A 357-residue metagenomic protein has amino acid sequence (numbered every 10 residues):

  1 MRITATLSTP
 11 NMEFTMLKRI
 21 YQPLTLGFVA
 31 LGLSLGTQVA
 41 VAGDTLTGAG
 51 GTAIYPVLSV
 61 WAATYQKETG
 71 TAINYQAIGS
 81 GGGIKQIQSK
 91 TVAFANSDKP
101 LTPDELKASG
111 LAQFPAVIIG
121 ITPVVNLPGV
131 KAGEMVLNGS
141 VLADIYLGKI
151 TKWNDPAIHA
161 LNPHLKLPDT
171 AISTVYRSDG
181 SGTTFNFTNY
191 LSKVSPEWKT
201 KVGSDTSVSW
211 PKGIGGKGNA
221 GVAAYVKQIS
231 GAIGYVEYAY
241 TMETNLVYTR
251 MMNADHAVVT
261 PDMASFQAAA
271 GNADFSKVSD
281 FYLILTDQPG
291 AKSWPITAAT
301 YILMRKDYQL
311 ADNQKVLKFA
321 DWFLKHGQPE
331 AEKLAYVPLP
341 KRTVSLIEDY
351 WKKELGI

Functional and structural regions predicted by a protein language model:
M1-T15: Short, Lys/Arg-enriched N-terminal segments with co-localized hydrophobic residues within the first ~10-30 amino acids
F14-G27: Bacterial N-terminal signal peptides that target proteins for export
I20-P23, T37, N96-S97: Assembly/oligomerization scaffold segments
T25-G36: Bacterial N-terminal signal peptides
V41-I357: Flexible loop/hinge segments at secondary-structure junctions
